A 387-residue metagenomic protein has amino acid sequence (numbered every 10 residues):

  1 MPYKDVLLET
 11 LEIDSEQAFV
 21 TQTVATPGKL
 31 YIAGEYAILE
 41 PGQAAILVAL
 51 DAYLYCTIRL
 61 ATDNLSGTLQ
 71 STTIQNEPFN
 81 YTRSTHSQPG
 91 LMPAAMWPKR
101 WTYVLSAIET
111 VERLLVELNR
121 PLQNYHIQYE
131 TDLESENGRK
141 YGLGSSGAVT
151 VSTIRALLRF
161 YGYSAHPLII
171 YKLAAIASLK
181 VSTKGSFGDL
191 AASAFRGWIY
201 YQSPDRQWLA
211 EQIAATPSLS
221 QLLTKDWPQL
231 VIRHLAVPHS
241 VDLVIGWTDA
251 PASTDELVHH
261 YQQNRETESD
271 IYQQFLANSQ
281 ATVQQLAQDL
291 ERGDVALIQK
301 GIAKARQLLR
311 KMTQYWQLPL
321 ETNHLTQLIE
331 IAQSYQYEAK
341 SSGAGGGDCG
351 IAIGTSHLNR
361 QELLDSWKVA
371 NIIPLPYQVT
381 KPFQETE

Functional and structural regions predicted by a protein language model:
M1-A33, A37-L39, L47-E117, P121 (+6 more regions): C-terminal nucleotide
H126-Q128: Conserved phosphate-donor
Y141-S164: DPxDG-like acidic metal-binding loop motif
P167-I170: Alpha-helical scaffolds flanking conserved acidic
G347: Glycine-rich ATP/GTP-binding catalytic cores of kinases/NTPases
